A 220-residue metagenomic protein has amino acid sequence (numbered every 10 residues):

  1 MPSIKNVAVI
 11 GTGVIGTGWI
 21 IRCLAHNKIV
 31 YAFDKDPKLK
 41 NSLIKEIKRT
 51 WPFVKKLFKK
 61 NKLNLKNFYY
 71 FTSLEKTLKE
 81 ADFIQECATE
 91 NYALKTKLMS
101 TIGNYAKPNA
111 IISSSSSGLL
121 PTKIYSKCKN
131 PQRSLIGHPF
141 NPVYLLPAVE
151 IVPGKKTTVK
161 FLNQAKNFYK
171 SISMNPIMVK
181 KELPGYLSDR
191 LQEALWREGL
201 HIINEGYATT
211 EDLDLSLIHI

Functional and structural regions predicted by a protein language model:
M1-F53: NAD(P)+-binding Rossmann beta1-loop-alpha1 motif at the extreme N-terminus of oxidoreductases
Y31, K48-W51, S171, N175-P176 (+2 more regions): Structural/interface elements that position substrates and couple domains in central-metabolism enzymes
K35, F53-I111: Rossmann-like NAD(P)-binding element
S114-K181, D189: Rossmann-fold dinucleotide-binding core
H201-T209: C-terminal regulatory/interaction module of P-loop NTP-utilizing enzymes
I218-I220: Conserved small/polar residues in nucleotide/adenosyl-binding loops
